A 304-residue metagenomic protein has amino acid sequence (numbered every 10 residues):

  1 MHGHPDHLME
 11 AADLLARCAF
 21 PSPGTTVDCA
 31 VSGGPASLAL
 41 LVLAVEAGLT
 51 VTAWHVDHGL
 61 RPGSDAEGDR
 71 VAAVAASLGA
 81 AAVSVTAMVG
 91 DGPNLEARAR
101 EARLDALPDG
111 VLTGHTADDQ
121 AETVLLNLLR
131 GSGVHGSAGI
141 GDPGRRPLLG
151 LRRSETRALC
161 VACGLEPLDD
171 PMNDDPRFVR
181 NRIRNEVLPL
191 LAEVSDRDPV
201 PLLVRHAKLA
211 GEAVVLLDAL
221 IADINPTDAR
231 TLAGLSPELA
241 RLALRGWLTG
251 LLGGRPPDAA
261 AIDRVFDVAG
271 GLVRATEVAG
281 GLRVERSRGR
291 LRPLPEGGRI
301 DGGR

Functional and structural regions predicted by a protein language model:
H2-E186: Core alpha/beta nucleotide-donor-binding catalytic domains of modification enzymes
H2-P35, T52-H58, A87-V89, V204-R304: AMP-forming adenylation/ATP pyrophosphatase catalytic core
G110, L191, P295-G297: Intrinsically disordered, low-complexity segments enriched in proline/serine/threonine
T116-A260, R264, A269-G270: Flexible helical/loop "lid" subdomain adjacent to adenine-nucleotide binding pockets
